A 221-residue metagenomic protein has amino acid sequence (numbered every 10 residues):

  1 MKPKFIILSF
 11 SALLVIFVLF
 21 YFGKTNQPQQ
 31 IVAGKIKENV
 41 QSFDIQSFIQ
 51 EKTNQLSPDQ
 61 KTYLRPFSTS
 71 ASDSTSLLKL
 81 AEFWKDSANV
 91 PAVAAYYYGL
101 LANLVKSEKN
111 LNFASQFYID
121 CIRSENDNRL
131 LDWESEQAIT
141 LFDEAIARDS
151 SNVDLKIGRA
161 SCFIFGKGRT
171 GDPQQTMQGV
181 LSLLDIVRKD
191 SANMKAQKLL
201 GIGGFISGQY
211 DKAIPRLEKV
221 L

Functional and structural regions predicted by a protein language model:
K2-Y96, L104: N-terminal leader/linker segments that initiate helical-solenoid repeat arrays
P58-T62, S68-E82, L104-E125, R148-G168 (+2 more regions): Amphipathic alpha-helical repeat scaffolds of TPR domains
P66, L101, E144-A145, D185-I186 (+1 more regions): Canonical positions in the second alpha-helix
T69, V90, S107, L130-E134 (+3 more regions): Short coil/turn linker motifs that delimit alpha-helical repeat modules in TPR/alpha-solenoid proteins
K85-D86, K106, L130, I164 (+2 more regions): Hydrophobic/aromatic side-chain positions at a characteristic register within alpha-helices of tetratricopeptide repeats
S87, A160-F165, K189, K198-I206: Alpha-helical solenoid scaffolds in eukaryotic macromolecular assemblies
A88-Y96, L131-T140, R169-D185, S207-K219: Structural signature of tandem alpha-helical TPR/SEL1-like repeats, specifically the intra-repeat loop/turn
S124-N126, W133, Q137, L141-E144 (+1 more regions): Outer-membrane pore/translocation modules
